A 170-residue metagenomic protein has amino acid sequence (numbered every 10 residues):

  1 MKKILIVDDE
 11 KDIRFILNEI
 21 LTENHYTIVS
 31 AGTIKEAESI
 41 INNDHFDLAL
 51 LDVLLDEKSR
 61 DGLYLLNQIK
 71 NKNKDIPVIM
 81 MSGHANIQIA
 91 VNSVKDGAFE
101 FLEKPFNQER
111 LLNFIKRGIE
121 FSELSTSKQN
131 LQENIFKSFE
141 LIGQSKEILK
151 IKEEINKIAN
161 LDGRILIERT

Functional and structural regions predicted by a protein language model:
D9, K104, Q144: A Lys-centered signature of the CheY-like receiver
K11-V29, K35: Two-component/phosphorelay signaling modules centered on CheY-like receiver
S39, S59-D75, N92: Short amphipathic alpha-helix used as the core "switch/output" element in two-component signaling
D44-L55: Active-site beta3 strand of CheY-like receiver
N86-Q88, L102, F106-K116: C-terminal output helix
Q132-T170: AAA+ ATPase active-site-proximal loops
